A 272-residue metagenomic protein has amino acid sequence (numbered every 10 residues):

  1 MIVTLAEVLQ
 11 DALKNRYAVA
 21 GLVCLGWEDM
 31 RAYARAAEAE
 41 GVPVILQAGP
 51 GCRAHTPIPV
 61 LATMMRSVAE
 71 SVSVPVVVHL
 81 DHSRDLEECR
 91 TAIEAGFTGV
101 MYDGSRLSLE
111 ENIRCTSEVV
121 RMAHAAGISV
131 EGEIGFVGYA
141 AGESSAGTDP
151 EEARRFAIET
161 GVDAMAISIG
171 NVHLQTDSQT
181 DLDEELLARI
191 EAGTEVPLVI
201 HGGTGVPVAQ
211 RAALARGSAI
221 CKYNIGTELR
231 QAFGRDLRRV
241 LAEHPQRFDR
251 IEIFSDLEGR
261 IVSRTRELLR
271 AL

Functional and structural regions predicted by a protein language model:
V3-N15, L25-G51, P59-P75, S83-T194 (+2 more regions): Alpha/beta enzyme core
V19-V23, V78-H79, M101, L198-H201 (+1 more regions): Short catalytic-loop micro-motif centered on adjacent basic/acidic residues
G21, L107, D256: Short, surface-exposed alpha-helical recognition segments that flank or form part of ligand/macromolecule-binding
H55: Cofactor-binding active-site loop characterized by glycine-rich and histidine/acidic residues
E133, I200-T204, I225-T227: Glycine-rich beta-strand-to-loop/alpha-helix junction loops that act as flexible
V208-L272: C-terminal alpha-helical cap/extension of soluble enzyme domains
